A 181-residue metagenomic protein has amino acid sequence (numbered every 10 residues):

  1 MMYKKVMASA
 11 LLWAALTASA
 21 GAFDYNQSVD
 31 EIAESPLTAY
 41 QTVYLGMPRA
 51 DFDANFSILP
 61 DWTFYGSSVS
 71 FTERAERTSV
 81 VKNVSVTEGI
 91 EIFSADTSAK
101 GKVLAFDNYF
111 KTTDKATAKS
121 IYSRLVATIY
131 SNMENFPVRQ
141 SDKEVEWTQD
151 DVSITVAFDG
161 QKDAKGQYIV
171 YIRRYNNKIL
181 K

Functional and structural regions predicted by a protein language model:
M1-A10: Bacterial N-terminal signal peptides that target proteins for export
Y3-K4, A54, V81: Generic cytosolic/nucleocytoplasmic N-terminal low-complexity/intrinsically disordered segments
K5-V6, S28, G89-I92, D150: Intrinsic disorder/low-complexity segments enriched in polar/small residues
S9-T17: Bacterial N-terminal signal peptides
W13, V86, T97-A99, V138 (+2 more regions): Sterically constrained small-residue positions within well-ordered secondary structures of folded domains
A18-A22: Sec/Tat signal peptide C-region and signal peptidase I cleavage site
F23-R74, D107-K181: Non-cytosolic coordination micro-motifs
S67-A116: Mid-chain, structured segments of secreted extracytoplasmic proteins
